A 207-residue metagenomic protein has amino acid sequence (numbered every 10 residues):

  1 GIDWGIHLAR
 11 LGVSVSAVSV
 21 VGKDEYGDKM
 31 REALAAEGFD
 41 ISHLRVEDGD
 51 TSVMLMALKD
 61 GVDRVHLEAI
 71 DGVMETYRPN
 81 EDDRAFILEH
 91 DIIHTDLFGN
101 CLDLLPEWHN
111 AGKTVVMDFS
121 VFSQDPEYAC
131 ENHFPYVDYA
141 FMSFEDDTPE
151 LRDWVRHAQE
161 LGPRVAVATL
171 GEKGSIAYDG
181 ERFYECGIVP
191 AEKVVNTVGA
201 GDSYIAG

Functional and structural regions predicted by a protein language model:
G1-G5: Short catalytic helix/loop segments, enriched in acidic residues and glycine and frequently bearing histidine
H7, A33, E107, G207: Rossmann-fold NAD(P)-dependent oxidoreductase module
R10-D91: Conserved N-terminal subdomain of the carbohydrate kinase-like
S14-S16, D40, K113-V116, D138 (+1 more regions): Residues at the starts of beta-strands that form the adenosine-phosphate
S19-G22, F119, L170: Short beta-strand/turn micro-motifs composed of small residues that flank or help shape donor/cofactor-binding pockets
I92-H157, E172-S175: Conserved beta-alpha-beta core of the PfkB/ribokinase-like small-molecule kinase fold
R152-G207: Conserved phosphate-binding/catalytic region of the ribokinase-like
